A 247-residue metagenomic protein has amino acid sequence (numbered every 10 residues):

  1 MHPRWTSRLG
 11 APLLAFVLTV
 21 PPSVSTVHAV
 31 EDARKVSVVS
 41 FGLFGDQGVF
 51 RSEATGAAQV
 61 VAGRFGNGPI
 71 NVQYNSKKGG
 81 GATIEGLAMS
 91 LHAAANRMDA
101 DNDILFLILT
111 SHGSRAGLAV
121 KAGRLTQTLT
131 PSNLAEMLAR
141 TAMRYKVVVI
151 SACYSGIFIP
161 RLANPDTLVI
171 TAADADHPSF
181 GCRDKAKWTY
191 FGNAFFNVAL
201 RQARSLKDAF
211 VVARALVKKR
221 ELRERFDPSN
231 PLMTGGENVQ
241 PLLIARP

Functional and structural regions predicted by a protein language model:
M1-W5: N-terminal secretory signal peptides that target proteins for export/translocation
G10-P21: Bacterial N-terminal signal peptides
V24-N102, G181, A186-T189, I244-P247: Boundary/activation segment at the start of structured domains
R34-S37, G66-I70, A100-L105, A142-V147 (+2 more regions): Loop/turn elements at helix/coil->beta-strand transitions in domains of secreted/extracellular proteins
F44-G48, S76-G80, S111-A116, L125 (+3 more regions): Solvent-exposed loop/turn segments at secondary-structure junctions within structured extracellular/periplasmic domains
S52-G56, V60, A82, G86-A93 (+9 more regions): Extracytoplasmic/secreted proteins, especially bacterial periplasmic and envelope-associated proteins
S111-R140: A short, glycine/acidic-enriched catalytic loop
A152-N238: Active-site-proximal C-terminal subdomain of hydrolase catalytic domains
